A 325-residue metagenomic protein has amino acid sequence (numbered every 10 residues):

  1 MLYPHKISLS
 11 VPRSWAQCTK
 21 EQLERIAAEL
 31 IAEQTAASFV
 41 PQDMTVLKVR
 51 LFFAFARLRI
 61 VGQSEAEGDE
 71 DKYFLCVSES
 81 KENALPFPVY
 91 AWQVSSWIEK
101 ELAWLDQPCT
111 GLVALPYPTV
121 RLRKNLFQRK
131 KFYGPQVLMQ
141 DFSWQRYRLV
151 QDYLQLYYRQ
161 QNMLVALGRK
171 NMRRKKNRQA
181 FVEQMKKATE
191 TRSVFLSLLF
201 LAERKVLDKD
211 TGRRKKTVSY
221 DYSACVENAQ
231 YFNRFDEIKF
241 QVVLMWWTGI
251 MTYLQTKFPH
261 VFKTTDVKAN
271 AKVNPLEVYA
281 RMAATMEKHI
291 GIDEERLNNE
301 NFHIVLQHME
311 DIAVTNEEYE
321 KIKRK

Functional and structural regions predicted by a protein language model:
M1-K325: An amphipathic, hydrophobic-aromatic interaction surface with interspersed Lys/Arg that forms lipid/phosphate-bearing
